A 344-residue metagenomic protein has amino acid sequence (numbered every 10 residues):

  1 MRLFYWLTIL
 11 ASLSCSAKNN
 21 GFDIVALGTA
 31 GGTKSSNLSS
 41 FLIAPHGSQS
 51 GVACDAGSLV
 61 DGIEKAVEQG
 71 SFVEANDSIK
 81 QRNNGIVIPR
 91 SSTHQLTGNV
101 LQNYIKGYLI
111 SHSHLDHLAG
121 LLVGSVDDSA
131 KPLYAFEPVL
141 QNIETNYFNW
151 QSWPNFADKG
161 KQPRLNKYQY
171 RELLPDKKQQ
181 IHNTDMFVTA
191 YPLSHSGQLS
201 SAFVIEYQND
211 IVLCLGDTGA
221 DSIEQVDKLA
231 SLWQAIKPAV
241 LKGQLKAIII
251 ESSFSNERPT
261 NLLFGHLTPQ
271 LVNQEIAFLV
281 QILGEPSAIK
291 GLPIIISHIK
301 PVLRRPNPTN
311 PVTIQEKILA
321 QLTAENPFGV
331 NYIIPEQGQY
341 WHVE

Functional and structural regions predicted by a protein language model:
M1-I9: Sec-dependent signal peptide recognition, specifically the positively charged N-region followed immediately by
L10-S16: N-terminal signal peptide c-region/cleavage motif recognized by signal peptidases
T33-L109, A119-V126, E224, K228-I236: Pre-active-site segment of Zn-dependent metallo-hydrolases
S40-A44, E172-L241: Catalytic core of the metallo-beta-lactamase
V52-G57, G85, P89-S91, Y104-D116 (+5 more regions): Active-site neighborhood of phospho(di)ester-bond hydrolases with catalytic His/Asp-centered motifs
Q95-R164: Active-site HxH/HxHxD metal-binding segment of metal-dependent hydrolases
P138-S200, Q208, P327-H342: Metallo-beta-lactamase
D221-I334: Cap/insert and terminal regions of metallo-dependent hydrolase folds
